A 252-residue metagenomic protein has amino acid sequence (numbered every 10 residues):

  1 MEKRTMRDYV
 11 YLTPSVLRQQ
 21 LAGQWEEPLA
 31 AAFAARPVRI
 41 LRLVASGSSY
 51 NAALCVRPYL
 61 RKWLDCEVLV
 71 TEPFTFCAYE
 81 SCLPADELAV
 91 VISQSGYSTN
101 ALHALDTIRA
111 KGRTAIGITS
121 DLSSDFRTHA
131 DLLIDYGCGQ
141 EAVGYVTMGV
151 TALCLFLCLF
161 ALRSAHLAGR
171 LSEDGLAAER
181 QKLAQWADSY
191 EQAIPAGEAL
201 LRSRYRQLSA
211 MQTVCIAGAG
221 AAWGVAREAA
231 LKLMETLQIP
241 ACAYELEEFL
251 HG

Functional and structural regions predicted by a protein language model:
E2-R39, I134, Q140-V143, M148 (+1 more regions): Active-site phosphate/pyrophosphate-binding segments
E26-E27, A34-K182, A219: Glycine-rich phosphate-binding loops that contact phosphosugars or nucleotide phosphates
